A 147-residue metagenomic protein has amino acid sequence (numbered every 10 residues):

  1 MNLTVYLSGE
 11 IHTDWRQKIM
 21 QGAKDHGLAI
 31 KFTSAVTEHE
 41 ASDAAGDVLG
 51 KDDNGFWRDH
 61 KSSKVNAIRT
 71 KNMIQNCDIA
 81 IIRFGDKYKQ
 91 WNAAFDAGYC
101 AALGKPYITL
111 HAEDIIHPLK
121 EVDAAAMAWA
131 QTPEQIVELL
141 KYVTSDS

Functional and structural regions predicted by a protein language model:
M1-S147: Conserved catalytic or regulatory cores that recognize and/or transform ribose-phosphate-containing ligands
